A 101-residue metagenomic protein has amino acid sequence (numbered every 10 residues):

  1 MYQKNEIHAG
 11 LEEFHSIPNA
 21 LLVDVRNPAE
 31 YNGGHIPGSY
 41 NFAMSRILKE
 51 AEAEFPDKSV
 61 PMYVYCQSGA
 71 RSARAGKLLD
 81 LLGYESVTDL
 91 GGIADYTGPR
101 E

Functional and structural regions predicted by a protein language model:
M1-L21, V25-P61, A70-E101: Rhodanese-like catalytic fold shared by cysteine-dependent sulfurtransferases and DSP/PTP-type phosphatases
Y65: Short, surface-exposed ligand- or partner-binding patches at beta-edge/loop junctions that are enriched in aromatics
